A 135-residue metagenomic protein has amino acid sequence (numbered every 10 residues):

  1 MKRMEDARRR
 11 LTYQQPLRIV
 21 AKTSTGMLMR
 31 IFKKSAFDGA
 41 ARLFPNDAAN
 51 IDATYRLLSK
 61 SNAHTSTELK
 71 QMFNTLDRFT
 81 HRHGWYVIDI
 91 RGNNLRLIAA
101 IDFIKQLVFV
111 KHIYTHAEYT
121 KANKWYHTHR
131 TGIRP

Functional and structural regions predicted by a protein language model:
K2-N94, F103-L107, H116-P135: Basic, Lys/Arg-enriched alpha-helical interface segments
